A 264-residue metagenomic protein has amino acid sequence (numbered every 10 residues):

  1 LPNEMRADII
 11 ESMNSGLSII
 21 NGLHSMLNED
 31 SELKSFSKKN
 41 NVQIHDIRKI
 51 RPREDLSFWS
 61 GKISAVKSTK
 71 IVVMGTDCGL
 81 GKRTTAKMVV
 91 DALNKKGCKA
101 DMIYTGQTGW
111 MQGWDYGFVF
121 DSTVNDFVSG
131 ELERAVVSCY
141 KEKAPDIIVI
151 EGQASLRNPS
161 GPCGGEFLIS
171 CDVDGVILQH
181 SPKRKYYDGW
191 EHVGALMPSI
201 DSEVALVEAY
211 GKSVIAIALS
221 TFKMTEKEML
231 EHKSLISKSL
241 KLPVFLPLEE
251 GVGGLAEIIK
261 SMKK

Functional and structural regions predicted by a protein language model:
L1-N3: Rossmann-like NAD(P)-binding element
D8-N28: ADP-ribose/adenylate-binding Rossmann-like module
S18-H24, V72-L80, V119-T123: Flexible, glycine/proline-enriched loop segments at strand-loop-helix junctions that form or flank small-ligand binding
N21-L27, S31-K38, I44-E54, W59-K62 (+3 more regions): Conserved catalytic-core segment of NTP-binding enzymes
F58-K96, A100: Walker A (P-loop) phosphate-binding motif
V66, N94-K96, K241, P247-E250 (+1 more regions): Charge-biased, low-complexity intrinsically disordered regions
K70, V90-F127, S234: N-terminal phosphate/diphosphate-binding loop that engages ATP/GTP or pyrophosphate donors across diverse enzyme folds
